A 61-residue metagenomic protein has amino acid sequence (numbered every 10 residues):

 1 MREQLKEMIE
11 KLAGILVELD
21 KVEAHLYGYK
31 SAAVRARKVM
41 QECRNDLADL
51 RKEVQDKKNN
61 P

Functional and structural regions predicted by a protein language model:
M1-L26: N-terminal acidic leader/helix
L19-Y27, V54-K57, P61: Secondary-structure edge/capping motif, primarily at the C-terminal ends of alpha-helices and the immediately following
Y29-D56: Short, charge-rich amphipathic interface segments used for partner binding and complex assembly
